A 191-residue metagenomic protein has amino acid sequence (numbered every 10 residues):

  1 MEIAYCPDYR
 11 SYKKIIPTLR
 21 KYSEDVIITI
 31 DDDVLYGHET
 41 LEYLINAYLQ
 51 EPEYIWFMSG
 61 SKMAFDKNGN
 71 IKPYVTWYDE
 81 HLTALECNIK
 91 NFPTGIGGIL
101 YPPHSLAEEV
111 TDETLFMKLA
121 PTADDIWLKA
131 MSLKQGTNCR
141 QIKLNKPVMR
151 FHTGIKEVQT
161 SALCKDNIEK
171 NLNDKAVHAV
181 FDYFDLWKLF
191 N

Functional and structural regions predicted by a protein language model:
M1-A4: Acidic donor-binding segment of Leloir-type glycosyltransferases
C6-K14: A short, glycine-/small-residue-rich helix N-cap motif at loop->alpha-helix starts within glycosyltransferase
I15-V26: Active-site nucleotide-sugar/metal-binding loop of Leloir-type enzymes
T18, L35-T114: Conserved catalytic core of nucleotide-sugar-dependent glycosyltransferases
E24, E51-Y54, T137: Short, high-confidence coil segments that cap the C-terminus of an alpha-helix and link into the following beta-strand
E24-L35: Short beta-strand-to-loop acidic/aromatic patch adjacent to the donor-nucleotide binding site
T114-N191: C-terminal catalytic/acceptor-binding lobe
